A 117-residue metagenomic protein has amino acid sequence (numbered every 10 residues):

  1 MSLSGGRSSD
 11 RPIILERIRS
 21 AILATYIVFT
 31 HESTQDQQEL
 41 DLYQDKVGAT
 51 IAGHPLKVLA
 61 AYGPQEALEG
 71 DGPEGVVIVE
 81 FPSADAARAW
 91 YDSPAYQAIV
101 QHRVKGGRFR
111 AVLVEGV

Functional and structural regions predicted by a protein language model:
S2-R7: Intrinsic, low-complexity polybasic segments
I13-G75, P82-D92, E115-V117: Short S/T/G/P-rich N-terminal loop/turn motif that feeds into the first structured element of a domain
R88-V112: C-terminal structural segments of small proteins and small subunits
